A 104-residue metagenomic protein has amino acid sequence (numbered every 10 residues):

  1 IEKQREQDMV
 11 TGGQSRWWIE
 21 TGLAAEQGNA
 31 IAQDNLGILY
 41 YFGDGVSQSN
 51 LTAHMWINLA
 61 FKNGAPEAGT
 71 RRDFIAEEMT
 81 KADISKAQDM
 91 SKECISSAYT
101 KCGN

Functional and structural regions predicted by a protein language model:
I1-E2, G43: Glycine-centered tight turns/hairpins at beta-strand boundaries that repeat across beta-rich repeat domains
E2-Q4, V10-R16, A68-N104: Terminal, low-structured helical/coil segments at or just beyond the last alpha-helical repeat
G13, T21-G22, E26-A30, F42-D44 (+3 more regions): Short helix-capping/linker turns of helical repeat alpha-solenoids
R16-W17, A53, A60: Tetratricopeptide repeat
D34, H54-M55, T70, D89: TPR/TPR-like alpha-solenoid signature
N35-F42, D73-A76: Hydrophobic face of amphipathic alpha-helices that form TPR/SEL1-like repeat modules and related alpha-solenoid
